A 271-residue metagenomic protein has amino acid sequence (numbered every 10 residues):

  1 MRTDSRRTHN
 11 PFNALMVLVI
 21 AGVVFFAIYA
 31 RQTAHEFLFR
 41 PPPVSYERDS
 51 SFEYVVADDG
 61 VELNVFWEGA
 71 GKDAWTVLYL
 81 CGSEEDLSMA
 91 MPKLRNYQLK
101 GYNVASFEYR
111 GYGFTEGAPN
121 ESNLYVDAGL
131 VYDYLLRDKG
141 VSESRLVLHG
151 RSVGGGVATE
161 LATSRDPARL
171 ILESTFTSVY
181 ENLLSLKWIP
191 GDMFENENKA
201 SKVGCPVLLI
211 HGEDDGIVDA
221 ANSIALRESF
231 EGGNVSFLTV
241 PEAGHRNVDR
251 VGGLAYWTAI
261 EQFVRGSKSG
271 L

Functional and structural regions predicted by a protein language model:
P11-A57, N64: An N-terminal hydrophobic leader/cap segment in hydrolases
E62-Y134, G156: Membrane-embedded segments
K93, N196, C205, D219-E228 (+1 more regions): Short alpha-helix in the alpha/beta-hydrolase fold that links the catalytic acid
G140-S152: Alpha/beta-hydrolase fold nucleophile elbow
P167, I171-E181: Active-site nucleophile loop of the alpha/beta-hydrolase fold
V203-G204, L209-H211, D215: Short beta-strand/loop motif that positions the catalytic acidic residue of the alpha/beta-hydrolase fold
D214-V218, R246-N247: Acidic catalytic loop of the alpha/beta-hydrolase fold
I224-A225, G232-L271: C-terminal catalytic histidine-bearing segment of alpha/beta-hydrolase fold enzymes
